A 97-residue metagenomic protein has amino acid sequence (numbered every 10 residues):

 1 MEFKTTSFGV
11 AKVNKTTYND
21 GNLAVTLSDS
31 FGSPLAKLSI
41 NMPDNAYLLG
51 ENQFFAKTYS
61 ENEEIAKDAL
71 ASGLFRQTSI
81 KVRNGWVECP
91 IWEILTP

Functional and structural regions predicted by a protein language model:
M1-Y47: Non-catalytic substrate-recognition and accessory regions of acyl/acetyltransferase enzymes
L23, G50-N52, S79-I80, G85: Generic marker of "main functional regions" within proteins
S28-G73: Acidic, aromatic-enriched beta-alpha/helix-loop junctions
Y59-P97: Short, compact, well-ordered microdomains
